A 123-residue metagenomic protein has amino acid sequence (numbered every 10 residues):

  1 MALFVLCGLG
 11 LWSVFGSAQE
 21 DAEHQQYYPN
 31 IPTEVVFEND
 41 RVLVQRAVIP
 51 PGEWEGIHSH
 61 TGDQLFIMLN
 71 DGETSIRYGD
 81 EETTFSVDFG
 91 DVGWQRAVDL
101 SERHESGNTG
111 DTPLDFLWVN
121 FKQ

Functional and structural regions predicted by a protein language model:
A2-W12: Bacterial N-terminal signal peptides
G16-A18: Boundary at the C-terminal end of the N-terminal hydrophobic targeting segment
P29-G56, D63-F66, W118-V119: A short glycine-rich, His/Asp/Glu-containing loop-to-beta-strand
A47, E55-H60, R77-Y78, F85-S86 (+1 more regions): Short histidine-centered beta-strand/loop micro-motifs that create catalytic or ligand/metal-coordination sites
P50, L69, D88-D91: Residue-level recognition of short, solvent-exposed, well-ordered loop/turn junctions that link secondary-structure
H60-G79: Glycine- and acidic-residue-biased ligand/ion/polar-headgroup-sensing regions
E81-V98: Short acidic-glycine-tyrosine-enriched beta hairpin
V98-K122: Ligand-binding loop in jelly-roll beta-barrel domains
